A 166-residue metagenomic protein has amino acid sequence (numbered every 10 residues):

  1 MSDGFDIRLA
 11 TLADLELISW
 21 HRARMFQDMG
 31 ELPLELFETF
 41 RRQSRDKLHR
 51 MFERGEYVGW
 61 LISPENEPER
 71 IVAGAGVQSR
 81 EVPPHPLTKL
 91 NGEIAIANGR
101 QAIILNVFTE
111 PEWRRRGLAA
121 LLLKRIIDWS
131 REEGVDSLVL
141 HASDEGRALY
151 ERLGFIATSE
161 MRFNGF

Functional and structural regions predicted by a protein language model:
D6-W20, E31: A short beta-loop-alpha structural element at the N-terminal edge of CoA-dependent acyl/N-acetyltransferase catalytic
F26-K47: Conserved GNAT-fold acetyl-CoA-binding loop/helix
D46-L61, R80-H85, I103: A short helix-loop-beta-strand connector motif used in the catalytic cores of GNAT acetyltransferases and, in some
E67-N106, R114: Conserved acyl-donor/pantetheine-binding loop and adjacent beta-alpha core of acyl/acetyltransferases and related
W113-R125: Conserved acetyl-CoA pyrophosphate-binding loop and the N-cap/start of the following alpha-helix in GNAT-like
R114, L138-L149, F163-F166: Conserved beta-strand-loop-alpha-helix junction that forms the acyl-donor binding cleft
L123, S130-A142: Conserved GNAT acetyl-CoA-binding A-motif
V135, E151-M161: Conserved acetyl-CoA-binding loop of GNAT-fold acetyltransferases
